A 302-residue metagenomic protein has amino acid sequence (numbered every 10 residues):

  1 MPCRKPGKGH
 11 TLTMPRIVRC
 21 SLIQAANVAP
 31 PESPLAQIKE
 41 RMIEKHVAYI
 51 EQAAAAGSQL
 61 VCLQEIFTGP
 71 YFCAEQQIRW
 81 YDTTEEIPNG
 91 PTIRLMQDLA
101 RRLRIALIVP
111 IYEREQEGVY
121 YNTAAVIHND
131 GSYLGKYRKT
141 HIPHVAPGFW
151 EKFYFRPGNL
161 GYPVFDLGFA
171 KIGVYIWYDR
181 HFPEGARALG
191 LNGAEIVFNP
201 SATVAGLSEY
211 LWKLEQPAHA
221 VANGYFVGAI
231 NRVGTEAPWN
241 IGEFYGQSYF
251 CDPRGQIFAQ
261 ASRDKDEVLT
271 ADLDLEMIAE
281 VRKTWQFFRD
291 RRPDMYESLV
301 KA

Functional and structural regions predicted by a protein language model:
I17-P31, L35, T123, K136 (+2 more regions): Active-site-proximal beta-strand elements of phosphoester/diester hydrolases
C20, N122, V126-L134, C251-A259: Short, glycine-anchored, charge-dense loop/turn motifs used at functional sites
L35-D130, K136, T203-A222: Cys-nucleophile CN-hydrolase/nitrilase-fold catalytic domain and related Cys-dependent amidase chemistry that acts on
E85, D98, E115-E195, A205-A218 (+1 more regions): Active-site catalytic loop in hydrolytic enzyme cores
P88-I108, K171, R180-L269: CN hydrolase (nitrilase-like) catalytic-core segments centered on the catalytic cysteine and neighboring Lys/Glu
V109-I111, T123-V126, P163, S248-F250 (+1 more regions): Short beta-strand scaffold segments in enzyme catalytic cores
E276-A302: A conserved C-terminal secondary-structure "cap"
